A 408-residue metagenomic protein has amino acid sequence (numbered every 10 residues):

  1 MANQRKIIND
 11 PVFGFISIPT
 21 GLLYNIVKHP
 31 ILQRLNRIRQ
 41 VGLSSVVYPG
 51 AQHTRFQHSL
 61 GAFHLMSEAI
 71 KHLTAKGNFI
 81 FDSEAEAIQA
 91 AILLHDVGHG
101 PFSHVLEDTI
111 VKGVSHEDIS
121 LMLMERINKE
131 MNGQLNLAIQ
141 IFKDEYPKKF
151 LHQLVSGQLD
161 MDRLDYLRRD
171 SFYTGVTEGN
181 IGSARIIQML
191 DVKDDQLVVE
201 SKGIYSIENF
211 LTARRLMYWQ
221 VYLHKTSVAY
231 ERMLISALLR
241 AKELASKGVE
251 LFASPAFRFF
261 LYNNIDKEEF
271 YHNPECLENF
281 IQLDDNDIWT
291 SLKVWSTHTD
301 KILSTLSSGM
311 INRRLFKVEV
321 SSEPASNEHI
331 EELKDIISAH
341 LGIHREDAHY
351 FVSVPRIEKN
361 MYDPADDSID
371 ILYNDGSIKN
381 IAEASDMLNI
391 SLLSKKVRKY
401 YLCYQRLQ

Functional and structural regions predicted by a protein language model:
M1-A87, P101-E107, V111-Q408: Histidine-centered, transition-metal-coordinating active-site segments
I88-L93: Short alpha-helical catalytic segment bearing the HExxH-like zincin motif of zinc-dependent metalloproteases
L94, G98-H99: Short active-site segment of divalent metal-dependent hydrolases/proteases that encodes the spacing between
